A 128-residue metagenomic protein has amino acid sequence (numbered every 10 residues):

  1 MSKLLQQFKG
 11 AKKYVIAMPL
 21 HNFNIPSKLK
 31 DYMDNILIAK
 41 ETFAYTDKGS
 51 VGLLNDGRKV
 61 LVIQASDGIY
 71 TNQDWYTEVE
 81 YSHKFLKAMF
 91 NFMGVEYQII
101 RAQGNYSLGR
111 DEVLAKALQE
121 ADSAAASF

Functional and structural regions predicted by a protein language model:
S2-V79: Helix-loop-strand module that forms the ligand-binding subsite of alpha/beta enzymes
N72-F128: Glycine-rich phosphate/pyrophosphate-binding loop and the adjoining helix
